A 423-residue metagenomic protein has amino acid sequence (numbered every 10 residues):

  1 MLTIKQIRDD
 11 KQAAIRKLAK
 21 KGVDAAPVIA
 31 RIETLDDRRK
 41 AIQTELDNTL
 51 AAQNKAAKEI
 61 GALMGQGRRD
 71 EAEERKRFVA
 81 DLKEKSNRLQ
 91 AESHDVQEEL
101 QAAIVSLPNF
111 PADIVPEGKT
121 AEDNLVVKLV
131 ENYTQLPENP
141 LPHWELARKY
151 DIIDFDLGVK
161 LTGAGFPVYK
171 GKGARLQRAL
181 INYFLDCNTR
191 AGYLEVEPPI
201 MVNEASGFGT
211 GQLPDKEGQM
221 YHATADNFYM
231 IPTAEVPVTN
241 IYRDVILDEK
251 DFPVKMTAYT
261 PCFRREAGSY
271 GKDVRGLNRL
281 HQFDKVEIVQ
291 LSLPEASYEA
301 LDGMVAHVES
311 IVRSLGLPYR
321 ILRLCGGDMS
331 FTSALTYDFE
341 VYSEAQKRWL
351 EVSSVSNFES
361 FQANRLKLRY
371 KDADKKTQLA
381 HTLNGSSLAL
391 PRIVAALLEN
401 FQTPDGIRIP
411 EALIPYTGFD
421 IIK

Functional and structural regions predicted by a protein language model:
M1-T134, R148, I152, D156: N-terminal alpha-helical targeting/anchoring segments
A26, L129-K423: TRNA-recognition modules of translation machinery and tRNA-sensing kinases, especially anticodon-binding
